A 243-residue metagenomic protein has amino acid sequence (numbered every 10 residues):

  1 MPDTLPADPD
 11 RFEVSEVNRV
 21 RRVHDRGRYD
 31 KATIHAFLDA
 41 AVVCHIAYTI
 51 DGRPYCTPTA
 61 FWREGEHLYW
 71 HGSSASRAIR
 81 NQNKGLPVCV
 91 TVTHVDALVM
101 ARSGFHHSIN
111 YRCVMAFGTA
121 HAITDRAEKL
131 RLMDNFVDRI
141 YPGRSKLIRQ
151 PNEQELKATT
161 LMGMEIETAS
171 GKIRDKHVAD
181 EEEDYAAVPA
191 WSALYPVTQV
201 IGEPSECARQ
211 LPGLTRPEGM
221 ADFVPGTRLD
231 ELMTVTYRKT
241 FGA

Functional and structural regions predicted by a protein language model:
M1-N18, T124, E128-A243: C-terminal edge-of-domain segments
D3-T4, D8, S74-N135: Short, structured beta-strand-loop surface elements
T4-D10, A32-H35, R53-H67, V99-C113 (+2 more regions): Short N-terminal helix-initiation segments at or just after the protein's N-terminus
V14-Y69, R80: An N-terminal domain-cap segment
V42, E66, K84-V88, R112-A116 (+2 more regions): A generic structural signal for short beta-strands and their flanking turns/coil linkers
H45-A47, T91, G163-E165: A structural signal for short, well-ordered beta-strand segments and their strand-loop junctions that often border
F61, G118-A120, M162, I166: A structural signal for short, well-ordered beta-strand segments
L68-G72, M162-G163: A generic structural motif
